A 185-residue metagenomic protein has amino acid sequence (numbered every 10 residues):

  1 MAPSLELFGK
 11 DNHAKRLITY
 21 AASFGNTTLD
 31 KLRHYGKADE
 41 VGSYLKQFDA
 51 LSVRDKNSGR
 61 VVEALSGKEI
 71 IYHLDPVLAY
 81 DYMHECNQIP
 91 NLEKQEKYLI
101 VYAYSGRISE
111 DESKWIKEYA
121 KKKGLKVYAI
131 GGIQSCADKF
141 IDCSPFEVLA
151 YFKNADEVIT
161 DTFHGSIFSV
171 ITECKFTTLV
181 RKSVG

Functional and structural regions predicted by a protein language model:
M1-G185: Active-site anion-handling motifs in enzyme catalytic cores
